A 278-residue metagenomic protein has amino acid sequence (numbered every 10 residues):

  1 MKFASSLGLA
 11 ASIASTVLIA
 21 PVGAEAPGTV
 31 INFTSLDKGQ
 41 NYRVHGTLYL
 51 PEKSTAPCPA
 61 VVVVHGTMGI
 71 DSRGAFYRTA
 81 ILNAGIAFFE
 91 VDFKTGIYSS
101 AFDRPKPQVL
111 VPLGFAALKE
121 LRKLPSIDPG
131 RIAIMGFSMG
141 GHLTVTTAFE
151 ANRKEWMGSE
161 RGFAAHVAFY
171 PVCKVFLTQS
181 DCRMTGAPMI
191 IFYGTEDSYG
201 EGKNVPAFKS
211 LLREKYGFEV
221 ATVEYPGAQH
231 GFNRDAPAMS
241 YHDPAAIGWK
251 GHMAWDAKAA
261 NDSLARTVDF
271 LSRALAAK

Functional and structural regions predicted by a protein language model:
E25-T55: N-terminal cap/lid segment of alpha/beta-hydrolase-fold proteins
S54-C58, V63-S100, V175-F176, S198-G202: Short substrate-entry loop that stabilizes the transition state in hydrolases
T67-A75, A80, V91-V109, E150-A151 (+1 more regions): Cap/lid segment of the alpha/beta-hydrolase catalytic domain
G114-T185: Primarily recognizes the serine-hydrolase "nucleophile elbow" in alpha/beta-hydrolase and SGNH/GDSL folds
T185, I191-Y193: Short beta-strand/loop motif that positions the catalytic acidic residue of the alpha/beta-hydrolase fold
E196-G200, H230-G231: Acidic catalytic loop of the alpha/beta-hydrolase fold
E201-L212: Short alpha-helix in the alpha/beta-hydrolase fold that links the catalytic acid
E219-K278: C-terminal catalytic histidine-bearing segment of alpha/beta-hydrolase fold enzymes
